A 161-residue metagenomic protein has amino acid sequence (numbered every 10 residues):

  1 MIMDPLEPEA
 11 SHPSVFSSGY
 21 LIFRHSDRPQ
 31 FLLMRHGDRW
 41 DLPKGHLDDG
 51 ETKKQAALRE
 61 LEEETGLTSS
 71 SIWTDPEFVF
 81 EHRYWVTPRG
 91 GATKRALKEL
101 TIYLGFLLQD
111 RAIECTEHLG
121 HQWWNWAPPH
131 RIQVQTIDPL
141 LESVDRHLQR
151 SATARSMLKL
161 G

Functional and structural regions predicted by a protein language model:
M1-Y20, H25-D27, A92-T93: Acidic, metal-coordinating catalytic segment for phosphate/diphosphate chemistry, firing primarily on the Nudix
D4-E7, Q149-G161: A short, highly charged, low-complexity intrinsically disordered segment
F16-S18, P29, K98-T101, L119: Change "...and in nucleic-acid phosphodiester-cleaving endonucleases..." to "...and in nucleic-acid processing enzymes
I22-R24, R35, F106-L107: Residue-level signal for short segments within beta-strands and strand-turn junctions of well-structured beta-sheet
D27-S70: Conserved Nudix-box catalytic region and its N-terminal flanking loop in Nudix hydrolases and closely related
D41, L97, W123: Short aromatic/basic micro-patch
L67-R111: Active-site segment of metal-dependent pyrophosphate-handling enzymes, primarily the Nudix hydrolase catalytic core
I102, F106, R111-R146: NUDIX/MutT-family hydrolases
